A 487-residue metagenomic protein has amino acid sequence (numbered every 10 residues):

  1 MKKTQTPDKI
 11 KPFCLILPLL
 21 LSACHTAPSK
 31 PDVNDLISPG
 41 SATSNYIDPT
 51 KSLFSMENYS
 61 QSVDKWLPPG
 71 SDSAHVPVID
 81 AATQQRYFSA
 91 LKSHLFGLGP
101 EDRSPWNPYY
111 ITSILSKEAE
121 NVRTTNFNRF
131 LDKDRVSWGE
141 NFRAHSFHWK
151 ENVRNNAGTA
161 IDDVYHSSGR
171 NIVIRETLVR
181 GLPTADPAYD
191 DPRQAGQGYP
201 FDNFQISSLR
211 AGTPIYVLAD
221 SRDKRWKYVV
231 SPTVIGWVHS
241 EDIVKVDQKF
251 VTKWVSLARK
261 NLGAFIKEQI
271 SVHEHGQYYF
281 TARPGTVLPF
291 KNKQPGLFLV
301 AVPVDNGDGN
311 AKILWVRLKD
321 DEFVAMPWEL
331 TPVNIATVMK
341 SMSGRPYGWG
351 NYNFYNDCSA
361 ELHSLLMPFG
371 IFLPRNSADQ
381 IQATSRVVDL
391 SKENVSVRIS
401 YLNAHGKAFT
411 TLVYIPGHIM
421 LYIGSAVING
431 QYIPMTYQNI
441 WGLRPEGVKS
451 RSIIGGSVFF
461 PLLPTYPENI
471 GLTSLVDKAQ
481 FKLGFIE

Functional and structural regions predicted by a protein language model:
L21-A23: C-terminal motif of bacterial Sec signal peptides marking the signal peptidase cleavage site
H25-A27: Bacterial signal peptide processing site
P31-R180, T184-D191, G196-P200, Y216 (+2 more regions): Boundary regions of SH3-family modules and the immediately adjacent low-complexity/disordered segments in eukaryotic
T50, S55-S71, H75, I433-M435 (+1 more regions): Low-complexity, Gly/Ser/Thr/Pro-rich intrinsically disordered linker/tail segments
D190, G196-R210, E274-R283: SH3/SH3-like (including bacterial SH3b) beta-barrel domains that bind proline-rich motifs or cell-wall ligands
D202, H275, D321-M326, G344-N353 (+1 more regions): Second-shell loop/turn segments in exported
S208, P374-E446: ...with weaker cross-activation on analogous glycine-rich loops/strands in unrelated enzymes
M339, W349-Q380: Active-site nucleophilic cysteine motif
